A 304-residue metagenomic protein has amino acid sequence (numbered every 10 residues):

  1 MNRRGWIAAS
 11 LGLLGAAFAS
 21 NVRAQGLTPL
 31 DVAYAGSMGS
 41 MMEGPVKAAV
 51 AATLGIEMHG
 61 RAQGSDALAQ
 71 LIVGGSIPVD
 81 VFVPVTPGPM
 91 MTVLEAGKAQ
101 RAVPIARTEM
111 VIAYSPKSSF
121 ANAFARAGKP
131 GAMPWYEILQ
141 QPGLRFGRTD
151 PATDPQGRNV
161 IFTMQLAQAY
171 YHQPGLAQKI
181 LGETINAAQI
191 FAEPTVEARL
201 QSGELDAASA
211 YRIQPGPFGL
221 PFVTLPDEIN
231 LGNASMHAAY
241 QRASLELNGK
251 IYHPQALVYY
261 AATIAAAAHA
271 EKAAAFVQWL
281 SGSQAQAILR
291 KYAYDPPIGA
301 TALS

Functional and structural regions predicted by a protein language model:
G5-R23: N-terminal export signals
S10, S76, E204: Conserved functional loop/turn residues at catalytic and ligand-binding sites
Q25-E57, R61, S65-V73, T86-P87 (+3 more regions): Exported/periplasmic ABC-transporter solute-binding proteins
L71-G75, A102-V103: Short glycine-biased active-site loop of nucleotidyltransferases that positions the nucleotide triphosphate and helps
V79-V83, M90-T92, A99-P104: Short beta-strand-centered segments that line the small-molecule binding cleft or hinge of alpha/beta clamshell
I112: Serine endopeptidase catalytic core focused on the charge-relay Asp
